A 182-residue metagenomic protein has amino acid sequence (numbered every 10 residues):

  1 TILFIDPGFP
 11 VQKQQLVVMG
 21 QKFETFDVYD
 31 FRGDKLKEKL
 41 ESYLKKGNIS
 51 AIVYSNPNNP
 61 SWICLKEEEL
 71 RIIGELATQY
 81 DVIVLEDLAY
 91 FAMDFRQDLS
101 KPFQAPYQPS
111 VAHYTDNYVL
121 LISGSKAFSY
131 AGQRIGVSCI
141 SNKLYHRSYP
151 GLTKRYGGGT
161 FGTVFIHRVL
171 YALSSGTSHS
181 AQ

Functional and structural regions predicted by a protein language model:
T1-K13: Conserved PLP-anchoring active-site segment centered on the Schiff-base-forming lysine
F4, T25, L85-E86: Hydrophobic residues in well-ordered beta-strands that form the structural core
F9-P10, P57-P60, Y90-A92, R96 (+2 more regions): Short, solvent-exposed loop/turn segments at secondary-structure junctions
Q21, Q79-V82, D116: A short helix->loop->beta-strand "cap" motif at the edges of active sites that frequently abuts
D30-L99: Active-site phosphate-binding strand-loop segment of PLP-dependent enzymes
Y114-Q182: Conserved core segment of the aminotransferase class I/II
